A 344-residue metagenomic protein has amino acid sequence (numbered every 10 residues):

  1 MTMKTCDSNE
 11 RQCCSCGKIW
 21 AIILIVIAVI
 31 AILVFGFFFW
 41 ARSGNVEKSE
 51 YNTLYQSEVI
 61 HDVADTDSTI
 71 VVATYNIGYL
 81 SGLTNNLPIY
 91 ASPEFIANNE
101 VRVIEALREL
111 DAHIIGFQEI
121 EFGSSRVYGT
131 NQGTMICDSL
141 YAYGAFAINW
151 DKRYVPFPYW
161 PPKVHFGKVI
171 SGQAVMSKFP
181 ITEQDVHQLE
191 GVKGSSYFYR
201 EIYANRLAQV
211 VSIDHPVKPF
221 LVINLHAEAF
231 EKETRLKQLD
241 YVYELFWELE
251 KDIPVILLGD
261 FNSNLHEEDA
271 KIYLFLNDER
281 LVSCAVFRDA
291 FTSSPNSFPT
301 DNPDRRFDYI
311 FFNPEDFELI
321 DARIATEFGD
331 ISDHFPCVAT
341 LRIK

Functional and structural regions predicted by a protein language model:
K4-D138, F146-W160, F166, K344: N-terminal, active-site-proximal structural segment of metallo-dependent hydrolase catalytic domains
H61, L207-I213, P299, V338: Short, surface-exposed beta-strand/loop micro-motifs that present aromatic residues
S68-I77, R102-G129, S139, M176 (+5 more regions): Active-site beta-strand/loop signature of hydrolases that rely on acidic residues for catalysis
I77-L80, I120-S124, W150-Y154, I181-T182 (+4 more regions): Solvent-exposed loop/turn segments at secondary-structure junctions within structured extracellular/periplasmic domains
L87-S92, I120-F122, E190-R200, H226-E231: Surface-exposed cleft-lining segments at the edges of enzyme active sites
N98, R102, N131, M135 (+6 more regions): Extracytoplasmic/secreted proteins, especially bacterial periplasmic and envelope-associated proteins
R126-Y128, A145-S177, E201, D252-V255 (+1 more regions): Active site of divalent-metal-dependent phosphoester/diester hydrolases
F166-V169, F179-P216: Active-site catalytic loop in hydrolytic enzyme cores
